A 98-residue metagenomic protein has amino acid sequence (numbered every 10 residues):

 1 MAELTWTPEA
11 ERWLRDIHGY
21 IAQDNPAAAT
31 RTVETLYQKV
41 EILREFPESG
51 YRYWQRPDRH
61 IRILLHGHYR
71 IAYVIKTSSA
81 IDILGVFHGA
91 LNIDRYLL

Functional and structural regions predicted by a protein language model:
M1-R31: Arg/Lys-rich, positively charged N-terminal/basic patches that mediate binding to nucleic acids
Y20-Q23, S49, G89: A short linear boundary/processing microfeature
T30-R31, Y51-Y53, R95: Short, hydrophobic secondary-structure boundary micro-motifs
R44: Short proline/glycine- and basic residue-enriched helix-capping loop/turn segments at helix->loop/beta transitions
E48-S78: Basic/aromatic recognition patch in beta-strand/loop cores that engages polyanionic ligands
H66-L98: Enriched for short, Lys/Arg-rich terminal
